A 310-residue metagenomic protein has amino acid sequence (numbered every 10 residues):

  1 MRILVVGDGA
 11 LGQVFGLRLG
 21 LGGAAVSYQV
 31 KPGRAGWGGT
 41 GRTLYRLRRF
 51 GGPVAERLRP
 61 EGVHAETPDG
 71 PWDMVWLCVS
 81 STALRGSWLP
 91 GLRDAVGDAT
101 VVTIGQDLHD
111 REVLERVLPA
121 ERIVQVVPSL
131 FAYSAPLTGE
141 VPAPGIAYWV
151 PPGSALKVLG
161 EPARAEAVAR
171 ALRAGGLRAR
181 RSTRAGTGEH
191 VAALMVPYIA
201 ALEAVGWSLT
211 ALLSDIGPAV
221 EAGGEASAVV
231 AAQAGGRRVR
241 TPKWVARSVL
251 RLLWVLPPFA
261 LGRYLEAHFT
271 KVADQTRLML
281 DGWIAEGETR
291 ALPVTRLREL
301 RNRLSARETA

Functional and structural regions predicted by a protein language model:
M1-V54: NAD(P)+-binding Rossmann beta1-loop-alpha1 motif at the extreme N-terminus of oxidoreductases
I3, G23-S27, V101, I123 (+1 more regions): Hydrophobic anchor at the start of a short beta-strand that flanks the dinucleotide cofactor-binding loop
G20, R173, E288: Anion (oxyanion) recognition and catalysis
V54-P142: Rossmann-like NAD(P)(H) cofactor-binding subdomain of soluble oxidoreductases
V113-V191: Rossmann-fold dinucleotide-binding core
A167, P218-A232, L278: A non-catalytic, amphipathic alpha-helix used as a structural packing/dimerization or gating element in enzyme scaffolds
R184-S227: Active-site-proximal catalytic alpha-helix in oxidoreductases
A228-A310: NAD(P)-dependent Rossmann-like dehydrogenase/reductase catalytic/cofactor-binding core
